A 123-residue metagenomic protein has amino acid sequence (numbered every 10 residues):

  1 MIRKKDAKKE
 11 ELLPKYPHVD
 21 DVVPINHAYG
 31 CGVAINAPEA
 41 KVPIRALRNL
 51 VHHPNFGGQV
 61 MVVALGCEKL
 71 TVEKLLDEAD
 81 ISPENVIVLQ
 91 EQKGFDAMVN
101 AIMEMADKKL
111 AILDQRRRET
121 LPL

Functional and structural regions predicted by a protein language model:
M1-L123: Metallocofactor- and cofactor-centric catalytic cores in central/energy metabolism, strongly enriched
